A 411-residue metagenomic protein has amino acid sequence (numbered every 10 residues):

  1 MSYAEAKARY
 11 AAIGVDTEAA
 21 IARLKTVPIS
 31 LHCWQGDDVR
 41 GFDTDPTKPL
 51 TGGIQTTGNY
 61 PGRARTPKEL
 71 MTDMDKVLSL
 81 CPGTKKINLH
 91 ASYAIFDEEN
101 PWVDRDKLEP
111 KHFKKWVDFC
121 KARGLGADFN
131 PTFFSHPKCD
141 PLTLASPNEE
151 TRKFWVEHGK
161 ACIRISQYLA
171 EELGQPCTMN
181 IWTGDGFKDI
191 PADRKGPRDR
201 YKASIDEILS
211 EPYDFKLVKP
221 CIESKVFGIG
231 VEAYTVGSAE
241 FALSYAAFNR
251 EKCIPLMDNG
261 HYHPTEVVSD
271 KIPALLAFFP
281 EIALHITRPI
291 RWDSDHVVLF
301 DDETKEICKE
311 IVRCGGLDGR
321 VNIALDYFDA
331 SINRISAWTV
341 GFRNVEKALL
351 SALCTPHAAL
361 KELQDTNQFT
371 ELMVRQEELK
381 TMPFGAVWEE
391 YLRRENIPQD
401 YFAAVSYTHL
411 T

Functional and structural regions predicted by a protein language model:
S2-T17, I21-G58, K68-K76, P82-T84 (+1 more regions): Active-site capping/gating regions of soluble enzymes
P28-F42, D73, V77-A94, D106-P137: Glycine-rich, aromatic-flanked loop segments that form ligand/cofactor-binding clefts across common enzyme folds
H32-G36, L89-F96, N130-P137, I181-F187 (+3 more regions): Short loop/turn segments at strand-loop or loop-helix junctions that form parts of catalytic or ligand-binding pockets
I54-R65, L89-L108: Glycine-rich, proline-tolerant flexible connector loops at the mouths of alpha/beta enzymes
P61-A64, V103, E149, K153 (+2 more regions): Charge-dense, low-complexity intrinsically disordered segments
D104, T143-A145, K271: Short low-complexity, flexible loop/linker segments enriched in glycine and/or proline with clustered acidic
E109-D128, T132-R250, I254: Active-site acidic/histidine proton-transfer and metal-coordination neighborhood in alpha/beta enzyme cores
T408-T411: Conserved small/polar residues in nucleotide/adenosyl-binding loops
